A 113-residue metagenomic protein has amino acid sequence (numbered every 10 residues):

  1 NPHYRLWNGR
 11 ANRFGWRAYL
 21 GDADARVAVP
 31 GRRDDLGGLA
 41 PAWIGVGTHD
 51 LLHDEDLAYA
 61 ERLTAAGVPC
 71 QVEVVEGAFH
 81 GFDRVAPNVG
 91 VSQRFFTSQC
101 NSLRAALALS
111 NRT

Functional and structural regions predicted by a protein language model:
N1-T113: Alpha/beta-hydrolase superfamily serine-hydrolase fold, recognizing
